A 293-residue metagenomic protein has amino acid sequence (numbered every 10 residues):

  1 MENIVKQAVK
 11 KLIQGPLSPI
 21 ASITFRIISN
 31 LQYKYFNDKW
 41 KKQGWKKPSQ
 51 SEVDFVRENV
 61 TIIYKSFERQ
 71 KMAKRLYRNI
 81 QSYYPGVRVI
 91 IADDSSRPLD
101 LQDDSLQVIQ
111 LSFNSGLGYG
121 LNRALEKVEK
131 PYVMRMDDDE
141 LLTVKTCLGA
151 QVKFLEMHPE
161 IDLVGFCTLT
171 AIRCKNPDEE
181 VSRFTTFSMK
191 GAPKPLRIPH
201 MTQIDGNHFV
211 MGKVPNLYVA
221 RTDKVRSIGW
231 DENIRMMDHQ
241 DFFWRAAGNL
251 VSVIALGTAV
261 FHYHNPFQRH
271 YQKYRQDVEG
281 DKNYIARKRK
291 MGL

Functional and structural regions predicted by a protein language model:
K11-R78: N-proximal low-complexity "stem/linker" segments adjacent to membrane-targeting elements
R75-V87: Short, acidic, metal-binding catalytic loop of nucleotide-sugar glycosyltransferases
L111-V128: Glycine-rich, basic loop-to-helix element that forms the pyrophosphate-binding segment of sugar-nucleotide handling
V133: Short aromatic/hydrophobic "clamp" motif used to bind/position activated sugar donors
V164-V181: Short beta-strand-to-loop element that shapes/binds the nucleotide-sugar donor at the catalytic cleft/hinge
A171, A255-R275: Active-site donor/metal-binding and catalytic loop motifs of nucleotide-sugar-dependent glycosylation enzymes
L196-A220: A recurrent flexible, glycine/aromatic-enriched loop bordering the glycosyltransferase active site that acts as
M236-F242: Acidic donor-binding loop at a coil-to-helix junction in glycosyltransferase catalytic cores that engages
